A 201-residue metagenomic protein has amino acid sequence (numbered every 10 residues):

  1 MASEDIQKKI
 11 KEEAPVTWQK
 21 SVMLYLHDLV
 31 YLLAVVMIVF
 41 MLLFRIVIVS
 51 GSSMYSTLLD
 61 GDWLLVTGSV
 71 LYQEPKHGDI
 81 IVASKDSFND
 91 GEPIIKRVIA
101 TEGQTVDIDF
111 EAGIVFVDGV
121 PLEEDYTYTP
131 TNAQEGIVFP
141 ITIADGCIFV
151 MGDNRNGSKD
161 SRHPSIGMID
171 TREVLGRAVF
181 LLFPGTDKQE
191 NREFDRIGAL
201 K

Functional and structural regions predicted by a protein language model:
M1-K201: Extended hydrophobic leader/signal-anchor segments used for secretion and membrane insertion
